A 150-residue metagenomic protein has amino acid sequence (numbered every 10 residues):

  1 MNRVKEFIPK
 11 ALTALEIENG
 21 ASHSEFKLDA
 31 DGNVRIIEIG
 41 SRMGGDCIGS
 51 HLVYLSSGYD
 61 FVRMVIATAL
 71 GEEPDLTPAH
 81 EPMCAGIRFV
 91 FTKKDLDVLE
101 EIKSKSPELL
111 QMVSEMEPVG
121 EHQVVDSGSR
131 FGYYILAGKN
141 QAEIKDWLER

Functional and structural regions predicted by a protein language model:
N2-S24, G40-K94: Active-site "cap" helix and flanking loop/linker of ATP-utilizing ligase/carboxylase catalytic domains
K27-D31: Short beta-strand micro-motifs enriched in acidic
R35-E38: Protein kinase-like catalytic core scaffold
I66-R150: Peripheral (often C-terminal) accessory segments that flank ATP-dependent C-N-forming ligase machineries
